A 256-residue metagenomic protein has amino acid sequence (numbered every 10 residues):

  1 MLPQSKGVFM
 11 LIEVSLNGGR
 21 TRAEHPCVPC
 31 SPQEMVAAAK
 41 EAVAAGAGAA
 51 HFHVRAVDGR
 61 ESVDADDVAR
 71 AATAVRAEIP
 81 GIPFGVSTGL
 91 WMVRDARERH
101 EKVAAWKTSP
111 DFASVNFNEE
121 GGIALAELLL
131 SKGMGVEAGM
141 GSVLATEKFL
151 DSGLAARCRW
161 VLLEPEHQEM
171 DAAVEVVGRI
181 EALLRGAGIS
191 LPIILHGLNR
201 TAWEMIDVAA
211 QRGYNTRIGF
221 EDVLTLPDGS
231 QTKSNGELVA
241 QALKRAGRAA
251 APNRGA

Functional and structural regions predicted by a protein language model:
L2-C27, S131-K132: N-terminal small/glycine-rich loop or linker at the start of catalytic domains across soluble metabolic enzymes
N17-V36, S87-A96, S114-V115, E137-M140 (+1 more regions): Active-site mouth loops of central-metabolism enzymes
M35, A42, H53, A113 (+1 more regions): Conserved, mostly hydrophobic/aromatic
A44-A49, P110, C158, G213-Y214: A structural motif
G48-A71, T225-P227: Glycine-rich, proline-tolerant flexible connector loops at the mouths of alpha/beta enzymes
R60-T88, G133, E137-M140, I180-G188 (+1 more regions): Alpha-helix-loop-beta-strand connector modules within alpha/beta enzyme cores
V63, V68-G135: Internal catalytic or translocation cores that form aromatic/hydrophobic pockets or channels for amphipathic metabolites
S114-E221, P227-A240: Catalytic alpha/beta core domains of metabolic enzymes, predominantly
